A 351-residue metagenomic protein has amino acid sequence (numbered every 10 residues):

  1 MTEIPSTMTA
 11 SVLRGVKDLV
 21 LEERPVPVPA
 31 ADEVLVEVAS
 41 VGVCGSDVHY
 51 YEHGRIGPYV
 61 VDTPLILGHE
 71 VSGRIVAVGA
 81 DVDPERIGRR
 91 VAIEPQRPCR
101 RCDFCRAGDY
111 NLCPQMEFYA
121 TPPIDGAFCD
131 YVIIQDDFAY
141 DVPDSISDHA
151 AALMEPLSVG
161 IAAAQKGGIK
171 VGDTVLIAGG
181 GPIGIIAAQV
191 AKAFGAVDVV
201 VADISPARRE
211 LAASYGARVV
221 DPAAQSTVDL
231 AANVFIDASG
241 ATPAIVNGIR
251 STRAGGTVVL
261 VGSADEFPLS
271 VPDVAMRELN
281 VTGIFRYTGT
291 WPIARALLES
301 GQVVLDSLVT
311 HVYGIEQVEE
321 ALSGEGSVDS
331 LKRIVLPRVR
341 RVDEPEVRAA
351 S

Functional and structural regions predicted by a protein language model:
M1-A10, V246, T288, P292-S351: C-terminal hydrophobic helical "lid"/dimerization subdomain of Rossmann-like NAD(P)H-dependent oxidoreductases
A10-V28, G45-A77, A92, C113-P123: N-terminal glycine-rich cofactor-binding segment
P27-V41, I56-D103, P143-S145: Glycine-rich beta-strand-centered segment in the early N-terminal region that forms part of a ligand/cofactor-binding
R97-A178: NAD(P)H dinucleotide-binding glycine-rich loop of Rossmann-like/cofactor-binding domains, especially the beta1-alpha1
D144-A224: Mid-domain Rossmann-like dinucleotide-binding core that forms the NAD(H)/NADP(H) cofactor-binding site
G167, E210-N280, V342-E344: Glycine-rich cofactor phosphate-binding loops and adjacent beta1-alpha1 units of small-molecule cofactor enzyme domains
I204-S205, A264, Y287: Residues in the short beta-alpha loop(s) of Rossmann-like NAD(P)-binding domains
